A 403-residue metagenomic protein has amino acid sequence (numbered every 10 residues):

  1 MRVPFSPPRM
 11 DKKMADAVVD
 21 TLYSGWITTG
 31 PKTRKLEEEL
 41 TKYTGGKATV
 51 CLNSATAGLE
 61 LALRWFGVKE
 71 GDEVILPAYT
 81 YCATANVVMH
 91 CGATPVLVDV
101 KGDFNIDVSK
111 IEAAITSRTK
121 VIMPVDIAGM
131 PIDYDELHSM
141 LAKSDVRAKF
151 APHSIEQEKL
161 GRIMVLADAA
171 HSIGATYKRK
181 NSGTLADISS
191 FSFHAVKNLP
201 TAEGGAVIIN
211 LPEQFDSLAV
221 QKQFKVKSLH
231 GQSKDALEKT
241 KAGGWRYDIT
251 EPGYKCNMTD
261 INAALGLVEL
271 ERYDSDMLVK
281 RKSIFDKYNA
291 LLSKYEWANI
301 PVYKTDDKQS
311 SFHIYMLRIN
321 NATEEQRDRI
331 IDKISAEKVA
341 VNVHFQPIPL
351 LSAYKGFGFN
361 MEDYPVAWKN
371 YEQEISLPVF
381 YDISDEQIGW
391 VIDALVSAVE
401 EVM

Functional and structural regions predicted by a protein language model:
M1-W26, P31, D248-T250, P378: N-terminal "arm"/small-domain region of PLP-dependent enzymes with the aminotransferase-like
W26-E73, V87-C91, L97, D145-K149: Phosphate-binding glycine-rich loop
R34-E38, G46-K47, V121-V125, M130-H138 (+3 more regions): PLP-dependent aminotransferase class I/II
V50, I75, V96, M164-L166 (+3 more regions): Structural detector of well-ordered beta-strand residues that form the stable sheet scaffold of enzyme domains
R64, V68-A169, T176: PLP-dependent aminotransferase-like
N86-V88, N181, I261: Hydrophobic/aromatic ligand-binding patch that stacks against planar heteroaromatic rings of cofactors or nucleotides
P152-P200, W245-I249, N299: Conserved active-site segment immediately N-terminal to the catalytic lysine that forms the internal aldimine
H171, T184-K234, D260: Active-site PLP attachment segment
